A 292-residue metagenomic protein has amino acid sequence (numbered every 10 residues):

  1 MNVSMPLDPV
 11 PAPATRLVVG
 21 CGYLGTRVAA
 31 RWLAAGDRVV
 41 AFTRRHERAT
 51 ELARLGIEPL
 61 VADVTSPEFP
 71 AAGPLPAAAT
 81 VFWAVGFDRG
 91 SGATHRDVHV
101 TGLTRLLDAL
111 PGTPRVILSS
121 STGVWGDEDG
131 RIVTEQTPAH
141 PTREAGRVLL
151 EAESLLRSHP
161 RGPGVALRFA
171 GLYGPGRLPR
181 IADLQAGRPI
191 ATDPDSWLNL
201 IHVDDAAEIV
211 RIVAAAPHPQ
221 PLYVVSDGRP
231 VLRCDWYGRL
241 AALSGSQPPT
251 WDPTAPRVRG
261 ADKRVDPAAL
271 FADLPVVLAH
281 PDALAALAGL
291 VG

Functional and structural regions predicted by a protein language model:
G25-T26: N-terminal Rossmann-fold NAD(P) dinucleotide-binding loop
L55-A78: Conserved Rossmann-fold cofactor-binding substructure of NAD(P)-dependent oxidoreductases
E58-T65, A215, V258-G292: C-terminal amphipathic/interface module of NAD(P)-dependent oxidoreductases and related NAD-binding regulators
P76-I117, E151: NAD(P)-cofactor binding segment of oxidoreductase domains
T104-T142: Conserved Rossmann-fold NAD(P)-dependent oxidoreductase catalytic core, especially the SDR/UDP-sugar
E151-P175: Conserved beta-loop-beta element that borders a ligand/cofactor-binding pocket
R177-A182, T192-A214: Substrate-positioning beta->alpha
I209-A261: Mid/C-terminal beta-alpha module of Rossmann-like enzyme folds, strongest in SDR-family dehydrogenases/epimerases
